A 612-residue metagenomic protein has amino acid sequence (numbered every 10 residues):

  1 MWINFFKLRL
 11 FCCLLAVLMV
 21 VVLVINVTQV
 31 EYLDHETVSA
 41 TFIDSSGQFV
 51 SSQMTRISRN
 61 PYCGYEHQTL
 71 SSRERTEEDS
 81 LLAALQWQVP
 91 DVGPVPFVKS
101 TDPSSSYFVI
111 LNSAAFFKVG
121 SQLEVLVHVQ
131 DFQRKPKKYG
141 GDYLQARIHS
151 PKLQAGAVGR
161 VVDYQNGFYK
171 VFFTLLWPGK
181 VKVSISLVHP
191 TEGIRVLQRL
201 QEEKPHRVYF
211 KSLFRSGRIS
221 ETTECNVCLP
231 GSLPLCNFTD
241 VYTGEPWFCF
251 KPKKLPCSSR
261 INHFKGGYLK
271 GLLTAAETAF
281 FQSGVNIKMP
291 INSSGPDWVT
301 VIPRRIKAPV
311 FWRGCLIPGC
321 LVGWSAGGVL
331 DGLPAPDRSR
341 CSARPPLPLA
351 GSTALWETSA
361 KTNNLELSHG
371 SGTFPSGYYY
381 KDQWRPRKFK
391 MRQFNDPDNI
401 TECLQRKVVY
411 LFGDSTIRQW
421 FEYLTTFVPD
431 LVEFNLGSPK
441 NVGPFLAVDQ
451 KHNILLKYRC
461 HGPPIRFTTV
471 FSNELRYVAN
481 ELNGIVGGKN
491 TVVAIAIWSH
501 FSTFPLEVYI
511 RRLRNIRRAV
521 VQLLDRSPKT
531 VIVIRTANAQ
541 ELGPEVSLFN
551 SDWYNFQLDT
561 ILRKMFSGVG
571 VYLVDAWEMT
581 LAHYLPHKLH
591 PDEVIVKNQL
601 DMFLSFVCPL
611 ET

Functional and structural regions predicted by a protein language model:
W2-Y164, K170, T174-T612: A compositional signature for long Ser/Thr(±Pro)-rich, low-complexity
